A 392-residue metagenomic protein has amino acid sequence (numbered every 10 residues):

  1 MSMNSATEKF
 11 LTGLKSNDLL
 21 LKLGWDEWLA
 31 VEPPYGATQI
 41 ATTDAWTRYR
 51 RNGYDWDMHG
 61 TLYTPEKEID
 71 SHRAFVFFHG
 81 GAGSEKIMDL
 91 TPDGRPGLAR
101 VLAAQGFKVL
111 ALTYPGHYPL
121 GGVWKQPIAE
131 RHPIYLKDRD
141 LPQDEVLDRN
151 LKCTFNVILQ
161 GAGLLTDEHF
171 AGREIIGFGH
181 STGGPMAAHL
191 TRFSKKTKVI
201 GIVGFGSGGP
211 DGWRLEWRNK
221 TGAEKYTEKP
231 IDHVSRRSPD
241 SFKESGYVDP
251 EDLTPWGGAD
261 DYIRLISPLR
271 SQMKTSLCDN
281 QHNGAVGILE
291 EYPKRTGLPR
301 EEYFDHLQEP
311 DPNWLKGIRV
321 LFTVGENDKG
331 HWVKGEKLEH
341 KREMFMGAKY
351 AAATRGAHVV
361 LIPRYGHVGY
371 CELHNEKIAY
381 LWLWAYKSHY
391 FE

Functional and structural regions predicted by a protein language model:
A6-E68: N-terminal cap/lid segment of alpha/beta-hydrolase-fold proteins
E68-S71, F75-Q105, A111: Short, surface-exposed "cap/lid" segments of acyl-processing enzymes
A99-V123, I128-A129: Conserved alpha/beta-hydrolase
A129-E168: Alpha/beta-hydrolase active-site loop
G179-G183, A187: Gly/Ala-rich beta-loop-alpha elbow adjacent to hydrolase catalytic centers
V203-G212: Active-site nucleophile loop of the alpha/beta-hydrolase fold
N219-H340: Alpha/beta-hydrolase
Y365-N375: Catalytic histidine-centered segment of alpha/beta-hydrolase-like enzymes
